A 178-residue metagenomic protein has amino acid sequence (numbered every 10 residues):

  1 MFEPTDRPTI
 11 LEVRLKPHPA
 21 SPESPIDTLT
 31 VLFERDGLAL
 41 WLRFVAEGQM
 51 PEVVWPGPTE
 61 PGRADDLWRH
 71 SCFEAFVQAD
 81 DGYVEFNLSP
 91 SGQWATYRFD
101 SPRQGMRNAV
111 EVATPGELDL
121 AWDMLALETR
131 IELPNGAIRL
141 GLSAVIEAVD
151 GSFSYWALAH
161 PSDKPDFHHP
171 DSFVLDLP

Functional and structural regions predicted by a protein language model:
M1-P8, A64-Y83, G136-P178: Acidic/polar low-complexity flexible segments
P4-P25: Short, Gly/Pro- and small/polar-rich lid/capping loops
P17-P19, L29-F33, E111-L120: Beta-strand-rich interaction surfaces with strong enrichment in secreted/lumenal proteins
E34-L40, Q78-G82, W122, L133-A137: A short, structured loop/turn motif at beta-sheet edges
L38-M50, M124-I131: Short, well-ordered beta-strand segments enriched in hydrophobic/aromatic residues
A46-D65: Short amphipathic, basic-aromatic surface patches that mediate peripheral association with negatively charged
P61-P115: Extracellular/luminal beta-rich ligand-recognition and adhesion surfaces characterized by aromatic-Gly/Pro-enriched
E111-V149: Extended, acidic-biased charged interface segments
